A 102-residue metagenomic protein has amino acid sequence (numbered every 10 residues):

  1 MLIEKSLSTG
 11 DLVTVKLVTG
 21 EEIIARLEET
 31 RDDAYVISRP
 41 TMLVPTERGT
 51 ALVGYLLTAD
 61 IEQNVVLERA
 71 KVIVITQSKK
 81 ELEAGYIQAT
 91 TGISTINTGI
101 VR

Functional and structural regions predicted by a protein language model:
M1-R102: Conserved RNA-binding domains used in RNP assembly and mRNA/RNA metabolism
